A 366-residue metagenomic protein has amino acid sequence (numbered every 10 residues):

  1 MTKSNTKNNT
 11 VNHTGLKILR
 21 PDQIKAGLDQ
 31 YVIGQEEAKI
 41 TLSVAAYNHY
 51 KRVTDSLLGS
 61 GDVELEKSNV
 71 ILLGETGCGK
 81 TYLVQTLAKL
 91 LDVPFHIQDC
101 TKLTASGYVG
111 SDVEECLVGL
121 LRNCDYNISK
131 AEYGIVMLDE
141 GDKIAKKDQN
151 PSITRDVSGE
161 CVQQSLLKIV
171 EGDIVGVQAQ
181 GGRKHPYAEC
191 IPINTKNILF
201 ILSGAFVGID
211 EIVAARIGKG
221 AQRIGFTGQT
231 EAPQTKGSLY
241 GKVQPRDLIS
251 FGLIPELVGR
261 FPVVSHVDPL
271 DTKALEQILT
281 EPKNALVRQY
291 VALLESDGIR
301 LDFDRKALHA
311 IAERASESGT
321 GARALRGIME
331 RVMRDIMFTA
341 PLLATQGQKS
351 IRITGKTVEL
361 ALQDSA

Functional and structural regions predicted by a protein language model:
M1-G34, K39-H96, C100-V109, E114-A366: AAA+ P-loop NTPase nucleotide-binding core of proteostasis motors
